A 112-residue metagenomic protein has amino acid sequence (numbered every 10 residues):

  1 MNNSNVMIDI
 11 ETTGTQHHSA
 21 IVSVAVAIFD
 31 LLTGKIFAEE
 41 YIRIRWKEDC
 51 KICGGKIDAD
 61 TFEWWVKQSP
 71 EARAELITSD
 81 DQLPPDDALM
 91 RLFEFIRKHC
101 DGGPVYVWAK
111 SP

Functional and structural regions predicted by a protein language model:
N2-V6, E11-A109: Conserved non-catalytic scaffold segment of RNase H-like nuclease domains
P112: Catalytic and binding regions of secreted/periplasmic enzymes and modules that target cell-wall glycans
